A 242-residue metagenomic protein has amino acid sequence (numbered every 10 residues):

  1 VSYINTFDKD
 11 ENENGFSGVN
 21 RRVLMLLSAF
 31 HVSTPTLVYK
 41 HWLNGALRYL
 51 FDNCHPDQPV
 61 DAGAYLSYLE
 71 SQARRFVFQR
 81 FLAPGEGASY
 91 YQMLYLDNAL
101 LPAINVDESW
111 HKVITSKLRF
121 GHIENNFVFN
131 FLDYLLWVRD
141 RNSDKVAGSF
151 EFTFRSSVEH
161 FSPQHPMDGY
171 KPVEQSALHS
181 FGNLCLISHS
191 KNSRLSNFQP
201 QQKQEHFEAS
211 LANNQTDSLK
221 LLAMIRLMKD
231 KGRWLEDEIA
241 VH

Functional and structural regions predicted by a protein language model:
V1-H242: Flexible coil/loop and intrinsically disordered segments
